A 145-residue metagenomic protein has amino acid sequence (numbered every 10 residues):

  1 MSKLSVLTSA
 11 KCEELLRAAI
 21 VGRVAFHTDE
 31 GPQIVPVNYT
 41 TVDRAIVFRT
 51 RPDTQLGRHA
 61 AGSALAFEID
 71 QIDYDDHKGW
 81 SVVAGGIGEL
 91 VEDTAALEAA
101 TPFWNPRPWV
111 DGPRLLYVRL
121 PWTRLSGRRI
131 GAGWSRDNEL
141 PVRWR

Functional and structural regions predicted by a protein language model:
M1-R23: Short, basic/aromatic recognition patches
S2, A66, Q71-R145: Charged, gly/pro-rich active-site loop segments
A19-R51, F67: Short beta-strand segments
E30, T54-L56, W134: Short, surface-exposed beta-strand-loop junctions and turns on beta-sheet-rich folds
P32-Q33, T40, H59-A60, H77-W80: Short glycine/proline-enriched turns and hinge-like loops at secondary-structure junctions
N38, L56-G57, P108-V110: Short secondary-structure boundary/capping segments
R44-A45, S63, T123: Beta-strand-connecting loop/turn residues
F48-Y74: Helix-adjacent hinge/juxtasegments
